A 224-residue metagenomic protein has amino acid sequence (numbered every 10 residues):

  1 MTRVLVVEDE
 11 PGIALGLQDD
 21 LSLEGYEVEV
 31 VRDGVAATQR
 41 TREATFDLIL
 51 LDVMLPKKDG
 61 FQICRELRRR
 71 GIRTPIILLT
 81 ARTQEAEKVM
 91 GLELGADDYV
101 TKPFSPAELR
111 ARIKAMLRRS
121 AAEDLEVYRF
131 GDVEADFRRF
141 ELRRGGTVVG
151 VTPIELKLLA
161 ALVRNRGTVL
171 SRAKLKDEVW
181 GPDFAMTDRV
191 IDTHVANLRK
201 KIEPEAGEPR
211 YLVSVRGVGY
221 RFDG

Functional and structural regions predicted by a protein language model:
M1-S120: N-terminal/domain-start alpha-helical segments
R3, A111-A173: Short, Lys/Arg-enriched segments at the junction into DNA-binding effector domains of transcriptional regulators
L15, R65, L92-E93, L117 (+5 more regions): A cross-family signal for key residues in well-ordered alpha-helices that form functional helical elements
K57-K58, K88, K102, I154-K157 (+2 more regions): A general lysine-centric signal
A107, A173, R189, A196: Residues within helix-turn-helix
E123-V127, G150, T193-G224: DNA-binding patch around the recognition helix
D183-M186: Conserved micro-motifs of the catalytic ATP-binding
